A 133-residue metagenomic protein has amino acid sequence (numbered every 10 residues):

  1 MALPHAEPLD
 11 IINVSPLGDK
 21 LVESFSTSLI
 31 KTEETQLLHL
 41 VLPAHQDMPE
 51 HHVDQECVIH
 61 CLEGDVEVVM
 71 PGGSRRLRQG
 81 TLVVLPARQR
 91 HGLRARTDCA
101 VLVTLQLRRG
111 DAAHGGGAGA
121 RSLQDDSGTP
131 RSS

Functional and structural regions predicted by a protein language model:
M1-E34, L38, V69, A118-S133: A short, N-terminal "cap"/entry segment at the start of jelly-roll beta-barrel domains of the cupin/DSBH fold
V22-E23, Q36-V53: Conserved short histidine dyad/triad with adjacent acidic residue
V41-P43, H52-E67: Short, conserved beta-strand element in jelly-roll/cupin
M48-E50, V68-V69, L85, R90-R96: Short beta-strand His + acidic residue motifs that chelate non-heme Fe in jelly-roll/DSBH and cupin folds
L62-E63, R78-Q79, T97: A cytosolic small-molecule/anion-sensing beta-strand core signal
D65-E67, S74, R90, A100: Structural motif
G72-A87: Short acidic-glycine-tyrosine-enriched beta hairpin
A87-D111: Ligand-binding loop in jelly-roll beta-barrel domains
